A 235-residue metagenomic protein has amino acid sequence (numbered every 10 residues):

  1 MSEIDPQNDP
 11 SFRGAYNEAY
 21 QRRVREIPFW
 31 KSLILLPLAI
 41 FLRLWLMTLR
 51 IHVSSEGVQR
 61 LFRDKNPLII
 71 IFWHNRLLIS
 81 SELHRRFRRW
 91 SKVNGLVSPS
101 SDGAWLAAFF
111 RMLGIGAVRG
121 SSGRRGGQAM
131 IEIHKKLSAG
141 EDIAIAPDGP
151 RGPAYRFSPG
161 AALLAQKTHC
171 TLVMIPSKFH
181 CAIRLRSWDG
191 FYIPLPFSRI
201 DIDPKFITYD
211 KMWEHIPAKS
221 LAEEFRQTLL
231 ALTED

Functional and structural regions predicted by a protein language model:
S2-L46, R60, M112, G116 (+1 more regions): Non-catalytic C-terminal accessory region of glycerolipid acyltransferases and related lyso-lipid remodeling enzymes
R43-P67, L78-S80, R85: A short, well-structured juxtamembrane/interface segment
L49, L68, V93, I143 (+1 more regions): A broad, low-specificity signal marking well-ordered, structured residues that form hydrophobic/aromatic
S54, R85-R88, A108, A162 (+1 more regions): Hydrophobic alpha-helical segments
S54-E56, S98, G120-G123, K205-I207: Conserved beta-strand termini and adjacent loop/short-helix elements that scaffold enzyme active sites in alpha/beta
N66-G123, R184: Catalytic core of membrane glycerolipid acyltransferases/transacylases, capturing the structured, soluble-facing
